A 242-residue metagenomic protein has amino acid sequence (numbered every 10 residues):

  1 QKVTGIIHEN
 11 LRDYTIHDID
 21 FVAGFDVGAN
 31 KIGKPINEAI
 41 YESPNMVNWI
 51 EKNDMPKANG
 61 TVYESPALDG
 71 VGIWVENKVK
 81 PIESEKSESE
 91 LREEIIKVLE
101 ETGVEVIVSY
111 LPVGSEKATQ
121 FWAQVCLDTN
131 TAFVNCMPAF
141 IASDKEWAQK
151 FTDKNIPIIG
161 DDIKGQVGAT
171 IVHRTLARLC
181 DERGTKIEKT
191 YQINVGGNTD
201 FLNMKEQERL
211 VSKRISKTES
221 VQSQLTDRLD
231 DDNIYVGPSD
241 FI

Functional and structural regions predicted by a protein language model:
Q1, L111-K117, M137-S143, K164-T170 (+1 more regions): Gly/Ser/Thr-rich loops at beta-strand to alpha-helix junctions that form or flank small-molecule/cofactor-binding
Q1-W122, D128, M204-S216, S220-S223 (+1 more regions): N-terminal glycine-/serine-/threonine-rich beta1-alpha1-beta2 phosphate-ribose binding loop of Rossmann-like
P35, E94, V98, E146 (+3 more regions): Alpha-helical scaffold segments in soluble metabolic enzymes
I107-S109, F133-C136, I159-D161: Short catalytic-loop micro-motif centered on adjacent basic/acidic residues
V113-T129, C136-P157: Rossmann-fold NAD(P)-binding glycine/threonine-rich loop
I159-N233: Conserved anion/nucleotide-ligand pocket segment
D231, Y235-I242: Structured beta-strand/loop patches that form or line metal/cofactor-binding pockets in enzymes
